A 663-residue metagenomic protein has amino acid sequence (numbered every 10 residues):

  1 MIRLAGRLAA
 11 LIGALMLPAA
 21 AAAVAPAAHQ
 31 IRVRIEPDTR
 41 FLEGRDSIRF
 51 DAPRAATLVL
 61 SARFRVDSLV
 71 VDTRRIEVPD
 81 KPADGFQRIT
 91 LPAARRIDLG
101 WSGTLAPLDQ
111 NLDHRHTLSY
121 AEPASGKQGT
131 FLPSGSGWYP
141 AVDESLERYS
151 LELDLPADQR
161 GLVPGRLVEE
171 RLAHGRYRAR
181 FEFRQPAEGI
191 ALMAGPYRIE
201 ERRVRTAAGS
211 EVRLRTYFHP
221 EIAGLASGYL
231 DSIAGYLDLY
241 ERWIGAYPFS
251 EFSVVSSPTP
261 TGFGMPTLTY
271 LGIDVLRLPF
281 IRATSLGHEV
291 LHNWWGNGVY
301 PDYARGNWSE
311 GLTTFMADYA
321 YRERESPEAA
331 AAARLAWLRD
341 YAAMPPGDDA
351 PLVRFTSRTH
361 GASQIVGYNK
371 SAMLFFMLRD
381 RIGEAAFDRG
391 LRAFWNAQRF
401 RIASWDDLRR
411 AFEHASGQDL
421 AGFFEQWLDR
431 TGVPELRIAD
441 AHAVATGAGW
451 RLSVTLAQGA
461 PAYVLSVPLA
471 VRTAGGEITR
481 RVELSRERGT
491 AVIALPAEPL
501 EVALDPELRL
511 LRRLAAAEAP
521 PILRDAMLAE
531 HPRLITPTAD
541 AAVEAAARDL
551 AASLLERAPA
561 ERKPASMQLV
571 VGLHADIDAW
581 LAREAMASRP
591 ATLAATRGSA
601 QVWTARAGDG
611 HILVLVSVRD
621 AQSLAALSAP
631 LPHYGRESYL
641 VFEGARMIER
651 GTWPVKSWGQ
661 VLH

Functional and structural regions predicted by a protein language model:
S61-L118, H174-G175, L484-E498: A surface-exposed beta-strand-loop module
V66-D72, L420-A421, P434-D505: Beta-strand-rich binding/interaction modules
W101-Y149, R509-E530: Glycine/proline-rich low-complexity spacer/linker segments in large multi-domain proteins
P140-G287, E310, F315-D318: Hydrophobic helix-coil surface modules that form long, contiguous segments used for peptide/substrate interaction
R184, F280, E310-M377, R381-I382 (+1 more regions): Acidic/His/Gly-enriched intrinsically disordered linker/tail segments that often contain short helix/coil "MoRF-like"
T269-A332, L391: Zinc-dependent metallopeptidase catalytic helix centered on the HExxH motif and its immediate flanking segment
Q364-V454: Amphipathic alpha-helical substructures
P520-H663: Solvent-exposed alpha-helical segments and adjacent loops that form catalytic or protein-interaction surfaces
